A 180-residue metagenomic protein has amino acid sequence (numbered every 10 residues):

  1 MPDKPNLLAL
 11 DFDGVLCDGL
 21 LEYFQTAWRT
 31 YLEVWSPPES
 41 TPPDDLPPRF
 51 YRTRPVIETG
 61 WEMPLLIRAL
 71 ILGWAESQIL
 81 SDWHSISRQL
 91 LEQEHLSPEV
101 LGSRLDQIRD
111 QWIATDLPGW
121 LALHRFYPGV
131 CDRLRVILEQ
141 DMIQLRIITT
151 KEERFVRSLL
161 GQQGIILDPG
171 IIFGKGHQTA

Functional and structural regions predicted by a protein language model:
M1, E39-T41, Q178: Generic structural signal for short, solvent-exposed loop/turn connectors between secondary structure elements
P2-A9: Extreme N-terminal starter segment of soluble prokaryotic enzymes
F12: Residue immediately C-terminal to the conserved phosphorylatable aspartate in receiver
V15-R157: Alpha-helical substrate-recognition element adjacent to the catalytic core
R146-A180: Substrate-recognition "cap/lid" segment bordering the active-site pocket of phosphatases
